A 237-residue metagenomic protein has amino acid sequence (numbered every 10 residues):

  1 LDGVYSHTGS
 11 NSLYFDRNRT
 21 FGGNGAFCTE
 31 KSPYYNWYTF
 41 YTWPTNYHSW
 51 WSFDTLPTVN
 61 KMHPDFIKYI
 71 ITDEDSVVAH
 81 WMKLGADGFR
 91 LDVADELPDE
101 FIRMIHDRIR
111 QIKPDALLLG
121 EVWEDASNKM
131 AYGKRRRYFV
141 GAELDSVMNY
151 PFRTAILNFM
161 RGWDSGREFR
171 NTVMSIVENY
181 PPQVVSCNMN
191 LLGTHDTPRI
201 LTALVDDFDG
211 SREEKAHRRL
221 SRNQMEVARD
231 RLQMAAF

Functional and structural regions predicted by a protein language model:
L1-K83, I105, Q111, N128: Substrate-binding/active-site clefts of carbohydrate-active enzymes
S6-H7, S12-G22, V77-A79, D87-G88 (+3 more regions): Active-site-proximal helices and loops of the catalytic beta/alpha 8
Y35-Y38, T197-F208: Short, solvent-exposed beta-strand-terminating loops
M62, A94-L97, V227: Extracytoplasmic/periplasmic, Sec-exported soluble proteins
I67-I71, F169, A228: A conditional alpha-helix N-cap/helix-loop micro-motif detector
N190, H195-P198: Extended catalytic-interface subdomain
V205-Q224: A solvent-exposed, charged loop/short amphipathic helix patch at secondary-structure junctions
Q224-F237: Short, intrinsically disordered, charge-balanced linker/junction segments flanking boundaries in proteins
